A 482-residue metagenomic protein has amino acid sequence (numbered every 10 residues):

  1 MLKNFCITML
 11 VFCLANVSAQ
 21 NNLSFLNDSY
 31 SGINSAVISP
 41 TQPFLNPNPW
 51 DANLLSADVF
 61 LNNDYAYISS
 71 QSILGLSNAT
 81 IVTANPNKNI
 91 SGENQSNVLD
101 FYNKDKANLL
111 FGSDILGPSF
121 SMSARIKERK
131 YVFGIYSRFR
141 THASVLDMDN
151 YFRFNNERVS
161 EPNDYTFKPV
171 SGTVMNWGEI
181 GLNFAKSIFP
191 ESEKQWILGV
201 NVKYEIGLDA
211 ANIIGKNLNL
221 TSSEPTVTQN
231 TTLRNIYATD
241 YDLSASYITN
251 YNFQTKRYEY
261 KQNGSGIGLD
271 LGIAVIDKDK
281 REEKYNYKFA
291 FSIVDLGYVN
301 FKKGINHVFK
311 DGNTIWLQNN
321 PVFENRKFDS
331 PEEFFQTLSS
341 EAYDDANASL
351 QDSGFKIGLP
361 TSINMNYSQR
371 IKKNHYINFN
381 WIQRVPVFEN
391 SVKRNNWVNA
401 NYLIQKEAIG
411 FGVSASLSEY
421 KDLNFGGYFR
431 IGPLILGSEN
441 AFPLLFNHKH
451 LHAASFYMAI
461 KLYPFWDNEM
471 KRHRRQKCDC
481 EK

Functional and structural regions predicted by a protein language model:
N4-L14: Sec-dependent N-terminal signal peptides
A15-A19: Sec/Tat signal peptide C-region and signal peptidase I cleavage site
Q20-K482: Subset of outer-membrane beta-barrel
